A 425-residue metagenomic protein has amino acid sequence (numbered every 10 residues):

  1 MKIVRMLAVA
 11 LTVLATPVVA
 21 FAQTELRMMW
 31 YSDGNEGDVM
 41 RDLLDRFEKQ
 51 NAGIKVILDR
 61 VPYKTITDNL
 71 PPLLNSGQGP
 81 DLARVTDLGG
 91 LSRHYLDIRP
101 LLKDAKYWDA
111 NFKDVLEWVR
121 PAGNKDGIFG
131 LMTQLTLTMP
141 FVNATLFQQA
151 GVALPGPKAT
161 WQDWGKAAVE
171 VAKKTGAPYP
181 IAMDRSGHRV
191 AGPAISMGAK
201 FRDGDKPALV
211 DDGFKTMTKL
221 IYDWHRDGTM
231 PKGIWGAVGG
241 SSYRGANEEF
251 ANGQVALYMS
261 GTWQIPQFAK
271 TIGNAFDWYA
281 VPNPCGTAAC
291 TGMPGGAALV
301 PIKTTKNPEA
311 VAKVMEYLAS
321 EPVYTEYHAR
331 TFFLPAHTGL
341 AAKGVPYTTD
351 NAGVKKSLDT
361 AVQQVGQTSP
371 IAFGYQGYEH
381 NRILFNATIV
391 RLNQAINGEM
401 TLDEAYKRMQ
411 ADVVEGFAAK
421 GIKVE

Functional and structural regions predicted by a protein language model:
M1-A8: Bacterial N-terminal signal peptides that target proteins for export
R5, F21-S92, K103-A110, L135-T136 (+10 more regions): Conserved N-terminal structural module of periplasmic/extracytoplasmic solute-binding proteins
K55, D126, A150, R226-M230 (+3 more regions): Extracytoplasmic/periplasmic substrate-recognition and gating elements
R60-N69, A159-G165, I234-E248: Short helix-initiation/N-cap motifs at beta->coil->alpha
D81-R84, A256-G261: Paired acidic/hydrophobic, glycine-rich loop segments that form the ligand-binding mouth/hinge of periplasmic-binding
T86-L137, V281: Hinge/lid segment of periplasmic solute-binding proteins
A168-V169, K206-G239, A269, N283: Glycine-centered hinge/linker elements that transmit conformational signals in sensory and ligand-binding systems
A329-N386, Q394, I422-E425: Long, aromatic- and glycine/proline-rich binding clefts that accommodate carbohydrate-like moieties
